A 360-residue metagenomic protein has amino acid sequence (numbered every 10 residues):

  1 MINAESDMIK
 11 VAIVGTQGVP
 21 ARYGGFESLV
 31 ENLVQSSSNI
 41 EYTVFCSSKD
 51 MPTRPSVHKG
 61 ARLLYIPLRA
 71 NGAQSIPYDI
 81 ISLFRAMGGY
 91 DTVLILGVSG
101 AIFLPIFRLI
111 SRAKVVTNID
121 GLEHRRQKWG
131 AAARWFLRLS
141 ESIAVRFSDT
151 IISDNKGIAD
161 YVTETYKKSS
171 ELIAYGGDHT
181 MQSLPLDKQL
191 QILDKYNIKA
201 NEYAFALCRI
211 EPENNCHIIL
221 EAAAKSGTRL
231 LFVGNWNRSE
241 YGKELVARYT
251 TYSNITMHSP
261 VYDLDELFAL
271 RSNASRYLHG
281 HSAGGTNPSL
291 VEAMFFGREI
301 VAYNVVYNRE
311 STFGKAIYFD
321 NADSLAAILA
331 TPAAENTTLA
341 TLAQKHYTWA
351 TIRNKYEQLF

Functional and structural regions predicted by a protein language model:
I9, V14-Y23, S36-G72, G157-T165 (+1 more regions): N-terminal strand-loop element at the rim of the active site of nucleotide-sugar-dependent glycosyltransferases
A12-V14, L193-N214, L220-G227, L231-V233: Conserved donor-binding/catalytic core segment of Leloir-type glycosyltransferases
Q74-M87, T92-D120, G285: An aromatic- and histidine-rich active-site surface loop
F84-M87, A133-I151: Membrane-proximal helix-turn-helix segments that form the acceptor-binding/catalytic region of lipid-linked
G234, K243-D265: Nucleotide-activated donor-binding/catalytic signature segment of Leloir-type glycosyltransferases, i.e., the conserved
A269-G285, R298: Acidic donor-binding loop of glycosyltransferase active sites
F295-A302: Short hydrophobic beta-strand element within catalytic cores of glycosyltransferases and related nucleotide-activated
A334-F360: A charged, aromatic-enriched C-terminal amphipathic alpha-helix characteristic of glycosyltransferases across folds
